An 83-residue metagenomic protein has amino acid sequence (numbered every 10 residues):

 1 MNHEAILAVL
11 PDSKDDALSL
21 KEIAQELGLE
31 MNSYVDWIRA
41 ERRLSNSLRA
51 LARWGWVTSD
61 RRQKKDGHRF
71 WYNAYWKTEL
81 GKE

Functional and structural regions predicted by a protein language model:
M1-A17: Short alpha-helical segments that sit at the start of domains
A5, E22, R43-N46: Amphipathic alpha-helical interaction segments
D16-D36: Short acidic, hydrophobic short linear motifs in intrinsically disordered regions
V35-R53: Short amphipathic alpha-helical interaction segments
A52-R62: A short, conserved structural fragment
R62-E83: Short, cationic-aromatic polyanion-contact patches
